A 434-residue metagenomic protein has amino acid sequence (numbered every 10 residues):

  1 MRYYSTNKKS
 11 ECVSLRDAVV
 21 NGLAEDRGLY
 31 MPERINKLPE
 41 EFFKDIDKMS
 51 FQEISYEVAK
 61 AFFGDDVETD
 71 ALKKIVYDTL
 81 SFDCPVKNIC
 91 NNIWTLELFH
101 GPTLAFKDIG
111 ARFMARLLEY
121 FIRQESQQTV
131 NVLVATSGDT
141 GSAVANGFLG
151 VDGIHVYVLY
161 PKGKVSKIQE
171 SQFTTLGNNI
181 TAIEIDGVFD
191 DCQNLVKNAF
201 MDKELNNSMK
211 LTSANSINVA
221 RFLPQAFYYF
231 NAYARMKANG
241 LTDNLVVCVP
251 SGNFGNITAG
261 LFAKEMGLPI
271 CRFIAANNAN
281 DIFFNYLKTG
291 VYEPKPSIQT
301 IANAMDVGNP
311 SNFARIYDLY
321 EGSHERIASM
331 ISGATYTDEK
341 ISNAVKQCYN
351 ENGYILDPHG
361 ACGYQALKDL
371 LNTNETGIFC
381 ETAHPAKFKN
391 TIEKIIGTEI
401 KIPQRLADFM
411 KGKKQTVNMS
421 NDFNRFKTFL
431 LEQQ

Functional and structural regions predicted by a protein language model:
M1-Q434: PLP-dependent amino-acid enzyme catalytic core
